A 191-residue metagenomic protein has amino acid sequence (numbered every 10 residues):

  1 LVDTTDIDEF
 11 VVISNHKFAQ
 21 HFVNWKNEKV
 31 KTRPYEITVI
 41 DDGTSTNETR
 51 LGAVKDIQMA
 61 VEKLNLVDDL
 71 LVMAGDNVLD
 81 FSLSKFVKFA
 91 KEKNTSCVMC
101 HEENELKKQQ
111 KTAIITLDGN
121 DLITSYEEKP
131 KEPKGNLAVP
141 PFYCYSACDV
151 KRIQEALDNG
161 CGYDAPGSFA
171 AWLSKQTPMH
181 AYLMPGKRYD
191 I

Functional and structural regions predicted by a protein language model:
L1-M73: Conserved N-terminal catalytic core of the sugar/cofactor nucleotidyltransferase
T5, N65, K93-N94, S174-T177: A structural signal for short coil/turn segments at secondary-structure junctions
Q20-F22, S82, R152: Phosphate- and divalent-cation-binding pockets in alpha/beta enzyme and binding domains that engage nucleotide-derived
T44-T49, L106, E132, R188-D190: A short acidic, often aromatic-flanked loop/helix-cap motif at beta-alpha or helix-coil junctions that lines enzyme
G75-V78: The conserved acidic donor/metal-binding loop of glycosyltransferases
F81-Q109: Conserved donor-nucleotide/metal-binding helix-loop-beta segment in metal-dependent transferases, i.e., the alpha-helix
V87-K91, L122-D190: Catalytic-core segments of class I nucleotidyltransferases/pyrophosphorylases that form NMP-activated intermediates
K107-T124: Conserved catalytic core of nucleotide-sugar-dependent glycosyltransferases
